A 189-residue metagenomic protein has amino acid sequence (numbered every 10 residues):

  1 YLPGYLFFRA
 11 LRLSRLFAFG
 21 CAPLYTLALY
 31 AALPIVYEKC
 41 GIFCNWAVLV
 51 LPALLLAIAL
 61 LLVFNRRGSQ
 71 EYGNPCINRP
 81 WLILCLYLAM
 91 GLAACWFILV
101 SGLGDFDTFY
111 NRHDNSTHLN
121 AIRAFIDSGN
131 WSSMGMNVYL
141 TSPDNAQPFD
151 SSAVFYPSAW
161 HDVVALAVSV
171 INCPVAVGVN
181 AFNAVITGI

Functional and structural regions predicted by a protein language model:
Y1-L82: Membrane-embedded, hydrophobic transmembrane alpha-helices
A32, A57, A89-L92, V185 (+1 more regions): Generic alpha-helical transmembrane segments of integral inner-membrane proteins, especially permease/transport modules
I77-I98: Internal/C-terminal transmembrane anchor helices
A94-I189: Active-site lumenal/periplasmic loops and adjacent helix-entry segments of GT-C-fold, multi-pass membrane
